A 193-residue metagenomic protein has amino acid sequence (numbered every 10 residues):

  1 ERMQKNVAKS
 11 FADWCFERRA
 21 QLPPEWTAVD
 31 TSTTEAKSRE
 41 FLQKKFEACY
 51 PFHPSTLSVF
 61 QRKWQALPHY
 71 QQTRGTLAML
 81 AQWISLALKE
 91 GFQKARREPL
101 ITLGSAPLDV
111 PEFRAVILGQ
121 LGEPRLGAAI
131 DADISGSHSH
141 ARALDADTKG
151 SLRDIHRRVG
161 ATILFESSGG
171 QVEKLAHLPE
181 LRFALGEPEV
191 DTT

Functional and structural regions predicted by a protein language model:
E1-Q4: Conserved AAA+ ATPase core "coupling" helix
S10-E17, Q21-I155, E166-L178, A184-T192: C-terminal helical "lid" subdomain and adjoining coupling/linker elements of P-loop NTPases
V159-I163: Short alpha-helical "packing" element that flanks the helix-turn-helix/winged-helix DNA-binding module
